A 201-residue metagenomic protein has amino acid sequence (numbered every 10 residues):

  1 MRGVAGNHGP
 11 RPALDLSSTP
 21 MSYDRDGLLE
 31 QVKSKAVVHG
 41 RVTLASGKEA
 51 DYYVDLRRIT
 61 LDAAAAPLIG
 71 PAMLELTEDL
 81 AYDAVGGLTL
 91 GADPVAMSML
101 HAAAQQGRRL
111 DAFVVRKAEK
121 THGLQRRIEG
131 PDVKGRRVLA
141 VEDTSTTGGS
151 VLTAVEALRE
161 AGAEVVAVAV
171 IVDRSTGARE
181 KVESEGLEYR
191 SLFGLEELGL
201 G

Functional and structural regions predicted by a protein language model:
M1-T19: N-terminal amphipathic/basic-hydrophobic helices that include classical n-h-c signal peptides and signal-anchor
S18-L80: Active-site-facing substrate-recognition patch
P20-Q31, E156-G201: PRPP-dependent phosphoribosyltransferase catalytic core
S46, G130-K134, E160-G162, K181-V182: Solvent-exposed alpha-helices and their adjacent loops that cap or buttress functional pockets in soluble metabolic
M73-D83, V155, R159-A161: Phosphate/pyrophosphate-binding loops at sites that engage ATP/ADP/AMP, CoA/4′-phosphopantetheine, polyphosphate
Y82-G91, A169: Short glycine-rich phosphate-binding loop at a beta-alpha junction
D83, R136, V166: Conserved acidic residues
A96-L139, T146-T153: Short, glycine/charge-rich flexible loops or terminal/linker lids adjacent to PRPP-binding catalytic cores
